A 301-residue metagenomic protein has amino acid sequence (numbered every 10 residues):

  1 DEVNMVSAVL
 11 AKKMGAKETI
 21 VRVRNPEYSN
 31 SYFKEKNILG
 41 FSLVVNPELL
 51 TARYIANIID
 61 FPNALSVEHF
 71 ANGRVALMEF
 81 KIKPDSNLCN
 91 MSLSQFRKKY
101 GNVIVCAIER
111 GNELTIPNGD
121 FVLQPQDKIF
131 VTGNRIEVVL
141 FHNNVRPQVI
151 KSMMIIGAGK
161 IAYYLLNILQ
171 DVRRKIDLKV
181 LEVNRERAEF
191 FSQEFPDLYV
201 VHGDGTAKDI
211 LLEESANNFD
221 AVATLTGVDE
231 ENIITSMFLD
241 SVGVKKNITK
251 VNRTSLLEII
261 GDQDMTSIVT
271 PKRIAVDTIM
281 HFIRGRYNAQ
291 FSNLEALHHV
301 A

Functional and structural regions predicted by a protein language model:
D1-A301: Cytosolic regulatory regions of ion transport systems
